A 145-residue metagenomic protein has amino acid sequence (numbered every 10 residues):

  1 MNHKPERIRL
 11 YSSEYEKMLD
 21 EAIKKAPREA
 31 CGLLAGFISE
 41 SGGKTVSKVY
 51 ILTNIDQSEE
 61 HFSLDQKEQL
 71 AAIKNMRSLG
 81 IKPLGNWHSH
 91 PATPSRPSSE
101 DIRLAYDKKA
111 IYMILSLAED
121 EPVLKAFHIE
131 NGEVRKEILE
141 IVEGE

Functional and structural regions predicted by a protein language model:
M1-P83, A92-E145: Conserved beta-strand-loop surface patch within small alpha/beta domains used for substrate/adaptor or ligand engagement
S89: Short, well-ordered beta-to-alpha junction loops that form the rim of enzyme active sites and present histidine/acidic
